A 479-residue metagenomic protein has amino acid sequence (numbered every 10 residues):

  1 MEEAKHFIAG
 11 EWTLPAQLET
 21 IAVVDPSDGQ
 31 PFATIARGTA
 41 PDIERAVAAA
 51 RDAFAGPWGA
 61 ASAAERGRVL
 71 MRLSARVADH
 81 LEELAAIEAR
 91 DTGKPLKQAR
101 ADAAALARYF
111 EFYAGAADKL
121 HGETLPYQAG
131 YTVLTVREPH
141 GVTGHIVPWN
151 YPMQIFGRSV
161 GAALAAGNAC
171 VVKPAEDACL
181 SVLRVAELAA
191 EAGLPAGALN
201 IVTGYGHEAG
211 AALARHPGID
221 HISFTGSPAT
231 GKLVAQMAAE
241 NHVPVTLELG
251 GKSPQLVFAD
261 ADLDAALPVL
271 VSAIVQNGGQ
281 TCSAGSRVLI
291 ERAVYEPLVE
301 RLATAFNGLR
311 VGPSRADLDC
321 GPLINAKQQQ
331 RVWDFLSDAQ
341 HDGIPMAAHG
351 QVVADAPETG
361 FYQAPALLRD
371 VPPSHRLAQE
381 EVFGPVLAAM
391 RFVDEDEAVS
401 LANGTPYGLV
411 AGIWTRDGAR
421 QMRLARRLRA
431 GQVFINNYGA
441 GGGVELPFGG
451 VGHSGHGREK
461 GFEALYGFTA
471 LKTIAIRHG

Functional and structural regions predicted by a protein language model:
M1-D28, T34: Hydrophobic face of amphipathic alpha-helices that form TPR/SEL1-like repeat modules and related alpha-solenoid
A22, A36, G59, T92 (+4 more regions): A structural signal for short, well-ordered beta-strand elements
D28-T34, L256, R310, D355 (+1 more regions): Conserved C-terminal structural/oligomerization subdomain of aldehyde/semialdehyde dehydrogenase
G29, R66, E88, F110 (+10 more regions): Residue-level signal for inorganic ion chemistry
A33-L120: Glycine-rich loop-to-alpha-helix module at the N-terminal edge of alpha/beta enzyme cores
F54, W58, S74-L81, A85 (+16 more regions): Structural signal for hydrophobic packing residues in well-ordered secondary-structure cores of soluble enzyme domains
G122-A265, D317, F392: Rossmann-like NAD(P) dinucleotide-binding subdomain of oxidoreductase/dehydrogenase enzymes
A229-P372, I435: ALDH superfamily catalytic-core signature
